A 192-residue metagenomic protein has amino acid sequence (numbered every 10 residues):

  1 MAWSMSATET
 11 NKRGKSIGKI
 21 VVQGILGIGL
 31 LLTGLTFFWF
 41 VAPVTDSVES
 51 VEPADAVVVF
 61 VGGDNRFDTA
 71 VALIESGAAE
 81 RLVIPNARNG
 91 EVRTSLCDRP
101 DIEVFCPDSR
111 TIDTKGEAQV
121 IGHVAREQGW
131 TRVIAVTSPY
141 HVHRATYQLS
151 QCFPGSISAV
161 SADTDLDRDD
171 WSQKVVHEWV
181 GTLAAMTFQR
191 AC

Functional and structural regions predicted by a protein language model:
A2-E9, V124-A125: Membrane-proximal intrinsically disordered regions of secretory-pathway and membrane-system proteins
A7-E9, R13, I17, F60 (+1 more regions): A general, composition-driven signal for non-globular sequence regions
T10-V22, R168, S172, V176: Structural motif marking the loop-to-transmembrane transition
R13-V48: N-terminal type II signal-anchor transmembrane helix that functions as the membrane-insertion/stop-transfer segment
V41-V176: A structural signal for short, hydrophobic/glycine-enriched beta-strand patches
E127, A191-C192: Extended, charge-rich low-complexity interaction segments
W171-A191: A transmembrane-helix-recognition feature enriched in membrane-embedded lipid enzymes and envelope glyco-/phospholipid
